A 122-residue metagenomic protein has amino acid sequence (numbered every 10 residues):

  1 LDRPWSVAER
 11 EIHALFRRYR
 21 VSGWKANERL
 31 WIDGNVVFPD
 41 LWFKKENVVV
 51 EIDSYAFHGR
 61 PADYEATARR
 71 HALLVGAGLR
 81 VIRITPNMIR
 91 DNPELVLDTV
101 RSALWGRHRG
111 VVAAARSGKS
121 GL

Functional and structural regions predicted by a protein language model:
L1-L122: Surface segments flanking catalytic/ligand-binding clefts of nucleic-acid enzymes
